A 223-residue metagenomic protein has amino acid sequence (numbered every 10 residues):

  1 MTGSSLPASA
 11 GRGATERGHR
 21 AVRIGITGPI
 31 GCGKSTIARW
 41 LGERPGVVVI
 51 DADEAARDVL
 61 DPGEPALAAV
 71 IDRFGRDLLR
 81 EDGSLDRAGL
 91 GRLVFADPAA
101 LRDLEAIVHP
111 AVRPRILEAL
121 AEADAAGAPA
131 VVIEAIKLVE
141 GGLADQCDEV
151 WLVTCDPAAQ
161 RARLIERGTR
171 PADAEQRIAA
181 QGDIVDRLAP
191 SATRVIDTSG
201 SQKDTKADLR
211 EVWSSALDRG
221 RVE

Functional and structural regions predicted by a protein language model:
M1-R23: Extreme N-terminal, non-catalytic leader segments that precede Walker-type/kinase nucleotide-binding cores
I26: Hydrophobic anchor at the beta1->P-loop junction of P-loop NTPases
C32: ATP-binding Walker
S35: Walker A/P-loop
V47-D61: Short beta-strand-centered segment that lines the nucleotide-binding/catalytic pocket of NTP-utilizing
R57-A128: ATP-dependent small-molecule kinase phosphotransfer cores that center on conserved nucleotide phosphate-binding segments
I116, A144-Q146, I165-D218, V222-E223: Small-molecule kinase domains that catalyze NTP-dependent phosphoryl transfer to phosphate-bearing small molecules
L117-A125, A130-E166: ATP-dependent NMP and nucleoside kinases share a basic, alpha-helical "lid"
